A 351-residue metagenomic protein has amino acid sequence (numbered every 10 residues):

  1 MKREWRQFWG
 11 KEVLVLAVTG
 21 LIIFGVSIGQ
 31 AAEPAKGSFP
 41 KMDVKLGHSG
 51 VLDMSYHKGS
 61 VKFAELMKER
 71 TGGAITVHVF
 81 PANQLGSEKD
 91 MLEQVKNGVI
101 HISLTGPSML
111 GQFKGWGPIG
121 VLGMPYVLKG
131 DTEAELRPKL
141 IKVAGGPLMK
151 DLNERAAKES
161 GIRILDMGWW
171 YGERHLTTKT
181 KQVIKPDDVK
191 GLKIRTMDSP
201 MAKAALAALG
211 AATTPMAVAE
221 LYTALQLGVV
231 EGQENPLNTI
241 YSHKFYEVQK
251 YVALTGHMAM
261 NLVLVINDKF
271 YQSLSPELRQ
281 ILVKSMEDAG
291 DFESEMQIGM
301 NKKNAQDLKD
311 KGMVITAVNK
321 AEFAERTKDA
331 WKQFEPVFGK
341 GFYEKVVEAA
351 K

Functional and structural regions predicted by a protein language model:
M1-D43: Short, low-complexity disordered leader/linker segments with a strong preference for bacterial N-terminal type II
K2-R3, A31-P138, R155-K351: N-terminal secretory/targeting leader peptides
P138-N153: Signature of the catalytic double-stranded beta-helix
